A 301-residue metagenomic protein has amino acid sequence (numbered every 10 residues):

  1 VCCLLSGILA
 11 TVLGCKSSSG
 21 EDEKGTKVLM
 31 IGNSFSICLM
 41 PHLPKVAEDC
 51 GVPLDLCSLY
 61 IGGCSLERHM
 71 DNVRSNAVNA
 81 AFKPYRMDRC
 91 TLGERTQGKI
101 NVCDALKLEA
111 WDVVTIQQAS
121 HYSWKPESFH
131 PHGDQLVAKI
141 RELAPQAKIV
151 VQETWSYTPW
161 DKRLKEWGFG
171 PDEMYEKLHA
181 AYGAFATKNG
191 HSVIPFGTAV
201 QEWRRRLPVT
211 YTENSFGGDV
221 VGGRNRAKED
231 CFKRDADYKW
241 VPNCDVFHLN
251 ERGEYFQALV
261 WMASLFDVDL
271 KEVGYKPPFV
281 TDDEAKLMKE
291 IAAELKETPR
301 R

Functional and structural regions predicted by a protein language model:
C2-T11: Bacterial N-terminal signal peptides
A10-K24: Bacterial Sec-dependent signal peptides at the C-terminal "C-region" and cleavage site
G25-K27, D55: Residues that mark the start of a beta-strand
L29-I31, Q152: Short hydrophobic segments within beta-strands
I37-G133, K139: Conserved SGNH/GDSL esterase-like catalytic core that processes O-acyl groups on lipids and polysaccharides
K99-E251, A263, E272: Alpha-helical cap/lid subdomain in secreted, periplasmic, or secretory-pathway luminal O-acyl-processing enzymes
R252-D267: Short, hydrophobic/amphipathic alpha-helical patches that form generic packing surfaces within helical domains
L265-R301: C-terminal accessory extensions appended to soluble enzyme cores
